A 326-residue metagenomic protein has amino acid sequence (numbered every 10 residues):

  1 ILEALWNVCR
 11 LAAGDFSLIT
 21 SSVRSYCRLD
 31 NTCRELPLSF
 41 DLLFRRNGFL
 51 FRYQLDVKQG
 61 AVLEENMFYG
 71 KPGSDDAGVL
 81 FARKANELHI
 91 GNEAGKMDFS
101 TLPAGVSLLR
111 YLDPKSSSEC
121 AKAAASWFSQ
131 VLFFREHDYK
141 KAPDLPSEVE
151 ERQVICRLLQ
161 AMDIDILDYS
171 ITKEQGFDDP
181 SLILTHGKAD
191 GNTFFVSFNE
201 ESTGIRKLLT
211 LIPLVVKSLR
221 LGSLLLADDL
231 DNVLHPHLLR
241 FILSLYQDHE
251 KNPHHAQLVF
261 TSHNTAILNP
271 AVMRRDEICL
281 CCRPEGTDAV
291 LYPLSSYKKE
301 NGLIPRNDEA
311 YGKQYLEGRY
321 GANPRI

Functional and structural regions predicted by a protein language model:
I1-Y26, L208-L209, L214, S244-L245 (+1 more regions): Phosphate-binding glycine-rich loops of NTP-binding sites
C33-L42, L63: Short, hydrophobic/aromatic-rich segments at coil-to-beta transitions
F40-R45, L184-H186: Short beta-strand segments that buttress and anchor functional surface loops
L50-R52, D75-G78, N192-F195, D288-A289: Short, mixed charged/polar active-site loops that provide acid/base catalysis or chelate metal/phosphate cofactors
F51-Q175: Electropositive, glycine-dotted interaction segments that contact anionic polymers or phosphate-rich ligands
E174-V216, R220, L224-H237: Conserved ABC ATPase signature
R240, S244-I326: C-terminal lobe/lid and adjacent interdomain/linker elements of RecA-like ASCE P-loop ATPase modules
